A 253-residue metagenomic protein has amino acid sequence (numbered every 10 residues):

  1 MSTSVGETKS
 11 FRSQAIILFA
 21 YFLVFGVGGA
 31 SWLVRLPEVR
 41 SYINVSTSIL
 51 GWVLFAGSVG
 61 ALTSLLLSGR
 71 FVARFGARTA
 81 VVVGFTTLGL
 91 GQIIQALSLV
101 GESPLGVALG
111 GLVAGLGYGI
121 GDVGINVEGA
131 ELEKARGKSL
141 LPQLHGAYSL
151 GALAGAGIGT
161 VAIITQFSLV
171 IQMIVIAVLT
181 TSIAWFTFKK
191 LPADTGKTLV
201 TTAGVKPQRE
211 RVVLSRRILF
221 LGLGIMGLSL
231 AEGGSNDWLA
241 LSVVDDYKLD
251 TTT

Functional and structural regions predicted by a protein language model:
S2-R12, P192-L221: Juxtamembrane intracellular "pre-TM" segments in multi-pass secondary transporters
E7-S41, L112-V113, S215-A231: Pair of pore-lining "gating" transmembrane helices in MFS-fold secondary transporters
L23, G91, E102-G121: Hydrophobic core of transmembrane alpha-helices in multi-pass small-molecule transporters, especially MFS/SLC-type
V34-S48, D237-T253: Short amphipathic helix-loop junctions that connect adjacent transmembrane helices in Major Facilitator Superfamily/SLC
S64-A77, I163: Helix-to-loop junctions at the C-terminal end of transmembrane segments in multipass secondary transporters
T86-G101: C-terminal ends and interior cores of transmembrane alpha-helices in multi-pass membrane transporters/permeases
G110-A147: Cytoplasmic helix-loop-helix junction between adjacent transmembrane helices in 12-TM secondary transporters
V170-K189: Symmetry-related core transmembrane helices of the 12-TM Major Facilitator Superfamily/SLC fold
